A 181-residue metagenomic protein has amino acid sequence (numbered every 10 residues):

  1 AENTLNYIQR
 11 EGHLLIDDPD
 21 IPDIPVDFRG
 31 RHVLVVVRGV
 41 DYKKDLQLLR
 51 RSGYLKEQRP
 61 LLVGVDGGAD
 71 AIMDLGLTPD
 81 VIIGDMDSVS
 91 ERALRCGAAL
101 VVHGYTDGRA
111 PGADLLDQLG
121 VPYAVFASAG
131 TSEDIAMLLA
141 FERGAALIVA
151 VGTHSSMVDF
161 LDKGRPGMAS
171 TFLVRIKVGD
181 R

Functional and structural regions predicted by a protein language model:
A1, D27, L61, V65 (+4 more regions): Generic structural signal for well-ordered, non-membrane alpha-helical segments in soluble metabolic enzymes
A1-K43, G164-R181: N-terminal donor/sugar-recognition subdomains of glycan-related enzymes, prototypically the membrane-proximal stem
N3, Y54, D114, Q118: Charged/polar, solvent-exposed surface patches and flexible loops
I16-P19, Y42-K44, V125, A129-D134: Active-site glycine-rich loop that binds ribose-phosphate moieties when present
P25-V102: N-terminal beta-strand-loop-alpha-helix module at the start of alpha/beta ligand-binding or catalytic domains
D45-L49, G112, A136, F160: A short secondary-structure junction signal
D70-V149, S155: Acidic/Gly/His-enriched mid-domain segments of enzyme catalytic cores or analogous surface patches that mediate
M137, G144-G179: Shared catalytic-loop signature of beta/alpha-barrel
